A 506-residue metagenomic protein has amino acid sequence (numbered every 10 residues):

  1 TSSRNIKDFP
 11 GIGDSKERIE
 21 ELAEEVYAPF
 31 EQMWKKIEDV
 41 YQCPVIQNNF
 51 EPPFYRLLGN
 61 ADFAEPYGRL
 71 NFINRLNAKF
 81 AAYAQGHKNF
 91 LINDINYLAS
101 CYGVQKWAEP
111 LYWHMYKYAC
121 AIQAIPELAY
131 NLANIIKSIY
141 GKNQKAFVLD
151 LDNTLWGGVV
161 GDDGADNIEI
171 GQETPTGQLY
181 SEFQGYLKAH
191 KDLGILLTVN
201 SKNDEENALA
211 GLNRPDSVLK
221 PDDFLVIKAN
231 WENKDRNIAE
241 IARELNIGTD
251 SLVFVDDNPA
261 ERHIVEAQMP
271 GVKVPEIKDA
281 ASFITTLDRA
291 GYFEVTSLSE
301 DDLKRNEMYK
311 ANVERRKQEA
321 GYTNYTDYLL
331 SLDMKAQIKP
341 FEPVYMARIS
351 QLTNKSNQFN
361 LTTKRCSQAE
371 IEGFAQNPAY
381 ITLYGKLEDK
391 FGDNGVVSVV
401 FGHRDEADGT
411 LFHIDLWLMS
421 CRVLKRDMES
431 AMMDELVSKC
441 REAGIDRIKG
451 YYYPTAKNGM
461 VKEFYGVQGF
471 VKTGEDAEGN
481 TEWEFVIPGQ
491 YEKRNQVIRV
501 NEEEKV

Functional and structural regions predicted by a protein language model:
T1-V148, L155-W156, G161-N167: Extracellular glycan-modifying ectodomains
V160-G185, P270-K278: Basic, amphipathic juxtamembrane/active-site segments that coordinate anionic phosphate or diphosphate groups
Q178, E182-N213, I227, V265 (+4 more regions): Substrate-recognition element of Asp-dependent hydrolases with the DxDx(T/V) motif
I238-P259, V265: Conserved Lys-Pro-Asp/Glu-containing loop-to-beta segment of HAD-superfamily phosphomonoesterases, centered on
E314-E342: Conserved N-terminal entry element of GNAT/NAT acetyltransferase domains
Q337, F341-M419: A conserved beta-strand-loop-helix scaffold within acyl/acetyltransferase catalytic domains
V396-D476: Acyl-donor binding region in acyl/amide transferases
E478-V506: C-terminal "cap" of GNAT-fold acetyltransferases
